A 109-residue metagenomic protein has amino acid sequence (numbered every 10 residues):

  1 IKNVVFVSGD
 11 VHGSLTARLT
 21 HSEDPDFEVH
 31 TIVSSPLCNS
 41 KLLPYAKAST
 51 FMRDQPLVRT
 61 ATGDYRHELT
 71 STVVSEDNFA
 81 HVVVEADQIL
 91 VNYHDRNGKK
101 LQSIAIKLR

Functional and structural regions predicted by a protein language model:
I1-R109: Long, structured stretches of catalytic cores involved in phosphate-ester chemistry, encompassing
